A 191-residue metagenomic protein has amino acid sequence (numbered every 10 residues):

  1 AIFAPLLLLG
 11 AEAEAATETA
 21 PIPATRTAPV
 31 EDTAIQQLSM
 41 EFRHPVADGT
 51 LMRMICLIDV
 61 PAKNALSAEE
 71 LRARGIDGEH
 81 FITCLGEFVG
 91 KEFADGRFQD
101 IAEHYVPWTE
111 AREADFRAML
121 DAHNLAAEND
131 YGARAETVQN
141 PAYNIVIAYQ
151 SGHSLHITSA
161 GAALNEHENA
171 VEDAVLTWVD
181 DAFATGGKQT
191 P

Functional and structural regions predicted by a protein language model:
A1-L7: Bacterial N-terminal signal peptides
G10-A15: Boundary at the C-terminal end of the N-terminal hydrophobic targeting segment
A16-L71, H104, M119, H123-P191: Short, well-ordered, aromatic-rich surface patches in folded extracellular/luminal domains
L66-A94: N-terminal glycine/threonine-rich, aromatic-flanked beta-hairpin/loop signature
E87-A127: A short-motif feature that recognizes glycine-rich, charge-decorated loops that bind or process nucleotide phosphates
